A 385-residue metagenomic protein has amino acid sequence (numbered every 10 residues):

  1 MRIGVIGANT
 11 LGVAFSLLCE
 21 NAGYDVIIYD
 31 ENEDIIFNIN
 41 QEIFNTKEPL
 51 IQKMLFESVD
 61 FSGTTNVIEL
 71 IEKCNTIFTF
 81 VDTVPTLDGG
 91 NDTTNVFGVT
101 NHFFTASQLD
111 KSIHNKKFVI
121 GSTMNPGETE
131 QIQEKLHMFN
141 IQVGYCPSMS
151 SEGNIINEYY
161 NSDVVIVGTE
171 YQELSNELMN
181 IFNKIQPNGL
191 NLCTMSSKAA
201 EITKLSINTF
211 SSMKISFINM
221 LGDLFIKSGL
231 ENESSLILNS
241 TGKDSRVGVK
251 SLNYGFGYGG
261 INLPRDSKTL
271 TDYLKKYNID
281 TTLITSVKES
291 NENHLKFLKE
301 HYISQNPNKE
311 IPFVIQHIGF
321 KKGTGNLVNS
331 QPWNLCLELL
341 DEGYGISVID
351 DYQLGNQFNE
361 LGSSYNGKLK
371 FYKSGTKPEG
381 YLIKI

Functional and structural regions predicted by a protein language model:
M1-I385: Structural/interface elements that position substrates and couple domains in central-metabolism enzymes
